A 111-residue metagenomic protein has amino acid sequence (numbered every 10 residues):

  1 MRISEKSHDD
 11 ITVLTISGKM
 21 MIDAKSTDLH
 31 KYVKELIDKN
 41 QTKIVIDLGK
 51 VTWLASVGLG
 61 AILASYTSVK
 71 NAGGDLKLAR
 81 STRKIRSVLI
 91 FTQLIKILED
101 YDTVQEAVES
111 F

Functional and structural regions predicted by a protein language model:
M1-T15: Short beta-strand/loop segment at the start of cytosolic alpha/beta domains
R2-I3, E106-F111: Short hydrophobic/aromatic patches at helix-to-coil boundaries
G18: Rossmann-fold cofactor-recognition segment
M21-I97: Amphipathic alpha-helical interaction surfaces in cytosolic regulatory modules
R83, Q105-E106: Acidic phosphotransfer microenvironment of two-component signaling modules
I97-T103: Short acidic-hydrophobic, aromatic-tinged amphipathic segments that line or gate anion-handling sites
